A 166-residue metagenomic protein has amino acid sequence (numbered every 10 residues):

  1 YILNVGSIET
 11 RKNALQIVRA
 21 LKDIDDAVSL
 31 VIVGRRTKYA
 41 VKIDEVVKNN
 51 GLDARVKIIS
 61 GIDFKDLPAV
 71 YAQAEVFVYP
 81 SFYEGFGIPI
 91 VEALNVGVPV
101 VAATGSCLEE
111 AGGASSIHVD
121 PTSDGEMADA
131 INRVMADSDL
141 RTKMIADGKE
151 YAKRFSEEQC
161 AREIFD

Functional and structural regions predicted by a protein language model:
Y1-D166: Carbohydrate transferase catalytic cores enriched for Leloir-type hexosyltransferases
